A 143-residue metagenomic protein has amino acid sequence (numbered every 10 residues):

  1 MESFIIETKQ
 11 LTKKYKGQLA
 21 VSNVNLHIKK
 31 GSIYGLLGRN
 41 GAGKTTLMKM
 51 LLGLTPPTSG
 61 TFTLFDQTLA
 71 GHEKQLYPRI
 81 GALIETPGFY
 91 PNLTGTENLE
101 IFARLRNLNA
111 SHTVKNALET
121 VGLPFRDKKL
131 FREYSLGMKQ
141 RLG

Functional and structural regions predicted by a protein language model:
Q18-L19, K74, K128: Short coil-to-beta microelement around the adenine-binding A-loop and adjacent beta1/P-loop entry of ABC ATPase
Y34-G35, A82: Short beta-strand immediately N-terminal to the Walker A/P-loop
G38-G43: Walker A (P-loop) phosphate-binding loop of ABC-type ATPase nucleotide-binding domains
L52: Helix-to-loop junction immediately C-terminal to a conserved catalytic motif
G60-G71, Q75-L76: Conserved ABC transporter NBD signature motif
E100, R104, S111-R126: Conserved ABC ATPase "signature" region
